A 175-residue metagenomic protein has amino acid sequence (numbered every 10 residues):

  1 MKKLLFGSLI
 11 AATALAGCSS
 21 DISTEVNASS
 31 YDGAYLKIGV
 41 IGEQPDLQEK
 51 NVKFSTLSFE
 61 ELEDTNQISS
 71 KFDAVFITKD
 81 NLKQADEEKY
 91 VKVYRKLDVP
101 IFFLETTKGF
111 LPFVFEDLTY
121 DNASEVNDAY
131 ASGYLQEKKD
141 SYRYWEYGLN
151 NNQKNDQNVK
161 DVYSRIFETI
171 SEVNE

Functional and structural regions predicted by a protein language model:
M1-L4, S8: Positively charged n-region of N-terminal signal peptides that target proteins for export
A14-G17: C-terminal motif of bacterial Sec signal peptides marking the signal peptidase cleavage site
S19-I22: Bacterial signal peptide processing site
G33-E43: Short hydrophobic beta-strand segments
V40-I41, V75-K79, F102-E105: Conserved beta-strand segments of the P-loop GTPase G domain that flank and frequently precede/overlap
I41-K71: A short, well-structured beta->alpha microelement
L47, E88-E175: Extracytoplasmic electrostatic interaction patches
Q67-L82: Short, well-ordered secondary-structure micro-motifs within conserved domains or adaptor modules
